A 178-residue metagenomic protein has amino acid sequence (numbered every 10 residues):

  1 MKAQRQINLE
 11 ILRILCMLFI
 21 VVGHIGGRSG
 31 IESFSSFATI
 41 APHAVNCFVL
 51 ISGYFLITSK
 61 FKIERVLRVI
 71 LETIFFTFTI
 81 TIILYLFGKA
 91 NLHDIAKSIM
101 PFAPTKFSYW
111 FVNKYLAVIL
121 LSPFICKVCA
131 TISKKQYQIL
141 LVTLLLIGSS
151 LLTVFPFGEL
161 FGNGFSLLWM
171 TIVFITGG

Functional and structural regions predicted by a protein language model:
M1-G148: Membrane-cytosol interface segments of multi-pass membrane proteins, especially ER/Golgi lipid-handling enzymes
L141-G178: Loop-centered beta-sheet repeat module
